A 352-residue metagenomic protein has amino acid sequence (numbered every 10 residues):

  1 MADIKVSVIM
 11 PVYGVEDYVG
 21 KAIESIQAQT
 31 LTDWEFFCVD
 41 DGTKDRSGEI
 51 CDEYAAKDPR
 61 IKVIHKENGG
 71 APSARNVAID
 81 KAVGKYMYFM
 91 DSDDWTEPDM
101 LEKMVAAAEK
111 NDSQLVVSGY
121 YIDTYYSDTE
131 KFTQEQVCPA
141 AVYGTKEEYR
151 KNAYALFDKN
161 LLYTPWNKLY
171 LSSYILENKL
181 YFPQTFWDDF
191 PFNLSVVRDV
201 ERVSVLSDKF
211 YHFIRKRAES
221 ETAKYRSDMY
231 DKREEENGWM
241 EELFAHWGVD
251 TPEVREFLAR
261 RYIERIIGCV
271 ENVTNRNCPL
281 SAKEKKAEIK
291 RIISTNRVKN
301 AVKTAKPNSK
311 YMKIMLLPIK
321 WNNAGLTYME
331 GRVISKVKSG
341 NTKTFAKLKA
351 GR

Functional and structural regions predicted by a protein language model:
I4-S7, S25, E35, P191: Cell-envelope/extracellular polymer assembly enzymes that use nucleotide-activated donors
G14-A28: Short, well-formed alpha-helical segments that are part of the catalytic scaffolds of diverse glycosyltransferases
T32, D40-E49, E67: A conserved acidic beta->alpha catalytic loop
K66-A82, W95: Glycine-rich, basic loop-to-helix element that forms the pyrophosphate-binding segment of sugar-nucleotide handling
A71, S92-D228: Donor-binding/catalytic cores of nucleotide-activated saccharide and glycerol-phosphate transferases/polymerases
M87: Short aromatic/hydrophobic "clamp" motif used to bind/position activated sugar donors
S113, N275-R352: Membrane-interface aromatic/basic loop that binds lipid-linked glycans or pyrophosphate carriers, typified by
F210-R217, A223-P252, G268, N272-K299: Catalytic core of nucleotide-sugar-dependent glycosyltransferases
